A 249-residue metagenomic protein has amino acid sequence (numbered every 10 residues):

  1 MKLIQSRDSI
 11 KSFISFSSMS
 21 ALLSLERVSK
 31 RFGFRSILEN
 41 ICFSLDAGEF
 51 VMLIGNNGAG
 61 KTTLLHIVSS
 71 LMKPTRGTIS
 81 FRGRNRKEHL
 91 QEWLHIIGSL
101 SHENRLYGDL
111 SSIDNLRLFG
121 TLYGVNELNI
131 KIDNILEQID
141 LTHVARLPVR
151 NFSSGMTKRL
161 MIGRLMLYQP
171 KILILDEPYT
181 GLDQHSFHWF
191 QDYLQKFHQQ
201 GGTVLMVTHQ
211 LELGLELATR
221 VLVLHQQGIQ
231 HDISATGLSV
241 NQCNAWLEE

Functional and structural regions predicted by a protein language model:
I54-N56: The feature captures the beta-strand-to-loop junction immediately N-terminal to the Walker
S69: Helix-to-loop junction immediately C-terminal to a conserved catalytic motif
G77-E88, E92-W93: Conserved ABC transporter NBD signature motif
R117, T121, E127-V144: Conserved ABC ATPase "signature" region
L173-D176: Catalytic Walker B motif of ABC-type/P-loop ATPase nucleotide-binding domains
T208-H209: H-loop/switch region of ABC-family ATPase nucleotide-binding domains
